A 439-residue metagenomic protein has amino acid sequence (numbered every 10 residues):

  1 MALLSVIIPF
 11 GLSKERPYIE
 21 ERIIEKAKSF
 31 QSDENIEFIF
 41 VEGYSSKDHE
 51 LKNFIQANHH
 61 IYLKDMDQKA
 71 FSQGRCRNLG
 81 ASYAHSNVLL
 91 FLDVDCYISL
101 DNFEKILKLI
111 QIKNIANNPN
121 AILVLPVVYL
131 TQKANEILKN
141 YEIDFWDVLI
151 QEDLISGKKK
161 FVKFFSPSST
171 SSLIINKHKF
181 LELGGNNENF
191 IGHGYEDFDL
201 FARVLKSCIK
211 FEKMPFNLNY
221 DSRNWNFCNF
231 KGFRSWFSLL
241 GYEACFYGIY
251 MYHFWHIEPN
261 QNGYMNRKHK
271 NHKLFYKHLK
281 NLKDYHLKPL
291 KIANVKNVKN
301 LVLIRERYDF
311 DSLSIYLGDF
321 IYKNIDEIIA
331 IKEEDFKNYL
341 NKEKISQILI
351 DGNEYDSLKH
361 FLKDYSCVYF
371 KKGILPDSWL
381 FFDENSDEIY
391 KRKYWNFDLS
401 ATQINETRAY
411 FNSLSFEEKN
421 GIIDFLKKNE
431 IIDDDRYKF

Functional and structural regions predicted by a protein language model:
M1-K26: N-proximal low-complexity "stem/linker" segments adjacent to membrane-targeting elements
I23-M66: Acidic donor-binding segment of Leloir-type glycosyltransferases
M66-A84: Glycine-rich, basic loop-to-helix element that forms the pyrophosphate-binding segment of sugar-nucleotide handling
L89: Short aromatic/hydrophobic "clamp" motif used to bind/position activated sugar donors
C96-L109: Acidic donor-binding/catalytic loop of UDP-sugar-dependent glycosyltransferases, especially processive GT2
N118-N140: Short beta-strand-to-loop element that shapes/binds the nucleotide-sugar donor at the catalytic cleft/hinge
I155-I175: A recurrent flexible, glycine/aromatic-enriched loop bordering the glycosyltransferase active site that acts as
G192-G318, G373-D398, Q403, F411 (+3 more regions): C-terminal catalytic/acceptor-binding lobe
